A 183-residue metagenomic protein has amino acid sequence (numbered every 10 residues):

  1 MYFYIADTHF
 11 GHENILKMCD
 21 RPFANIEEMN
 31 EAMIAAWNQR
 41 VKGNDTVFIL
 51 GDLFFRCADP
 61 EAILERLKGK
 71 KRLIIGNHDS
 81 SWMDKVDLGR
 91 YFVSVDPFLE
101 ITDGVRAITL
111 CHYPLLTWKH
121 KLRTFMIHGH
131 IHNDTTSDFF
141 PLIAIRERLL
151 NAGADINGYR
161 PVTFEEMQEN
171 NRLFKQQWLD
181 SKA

Functional and structural regions predicted by a protein language model:
M1-E61, R148, A152-I156: N-terminal active-site segment of His-dependent metallophosphoesterases
I5-D7, V47-D52, R72-N77, L110-C111 (+2 more regions): Active-site neighborhood of phospho(di)ester-bond hydrolases with catalytic His/Asp-centered motifs
H9-G11, A35, R72-L73, L88-R90: A broad, low-specificity signal for short, low-complexity segments enriched in glycine/proline and polar/charged
F10, F55, D79, L115 (+1 more regions): Short, glycine/acidic-enriched loop or turn micro-motifs at the edges of active sites
N44, K68-K70, L122-R123: A general structural motif
G51-L67, S80-Y91, K119-K121, S137-P141: Metal-dependent catalytic neighborhoods of phosphoester/phosphodiester hydrolases
L73-W82, D96-I101: A short, structured active-site edge motif that brings together acidic residues
G89-K182: Conserved beta-sheet core of the metallophosphoesterase superfamily
